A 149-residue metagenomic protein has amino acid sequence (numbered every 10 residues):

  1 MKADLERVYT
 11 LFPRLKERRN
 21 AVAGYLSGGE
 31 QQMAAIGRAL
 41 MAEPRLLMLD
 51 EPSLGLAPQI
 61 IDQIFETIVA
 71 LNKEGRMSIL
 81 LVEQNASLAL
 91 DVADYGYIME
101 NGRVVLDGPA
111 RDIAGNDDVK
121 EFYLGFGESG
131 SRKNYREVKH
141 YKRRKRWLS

Functional and structural regions predicted by a protein language model:
V22-L26, E30: Conserved ABC ATPase signature
L26, A39-L40: ABC ATPase signature
M41-R45: A short, proline-enriched helix->beta-strand linker immediately N-terminal to the Walker B motif in ABC-type P-loop
L47-E51: Catalytic Walker B motif of ABC-type/P-loop ATPase nucleotide-binding domains
D62-R76: Helical segment within the ABC ATPase nucleotide-binding domain
Y95, D107: Short, glycine/charged-rich "phosphate-handling" switch motifs in NTP-dependent and phosphotransfer domains
F126-S149: ABC ATPase nucleotide-binding domains
